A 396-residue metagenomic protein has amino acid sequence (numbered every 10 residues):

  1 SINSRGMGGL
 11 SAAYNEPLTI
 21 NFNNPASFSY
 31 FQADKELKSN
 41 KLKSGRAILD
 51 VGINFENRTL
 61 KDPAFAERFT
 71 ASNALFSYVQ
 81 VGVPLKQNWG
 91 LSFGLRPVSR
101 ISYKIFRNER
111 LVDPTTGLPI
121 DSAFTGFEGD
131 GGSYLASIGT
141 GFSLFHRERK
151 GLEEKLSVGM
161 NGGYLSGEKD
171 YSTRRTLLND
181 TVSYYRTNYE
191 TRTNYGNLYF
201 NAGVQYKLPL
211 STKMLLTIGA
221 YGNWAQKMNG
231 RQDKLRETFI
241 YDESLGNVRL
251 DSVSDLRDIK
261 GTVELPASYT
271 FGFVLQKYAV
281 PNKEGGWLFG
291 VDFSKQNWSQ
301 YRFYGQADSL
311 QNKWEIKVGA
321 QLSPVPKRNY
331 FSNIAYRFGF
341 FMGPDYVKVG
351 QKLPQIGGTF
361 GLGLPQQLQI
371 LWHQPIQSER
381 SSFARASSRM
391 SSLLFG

Functional and structural regions predicted by a protein language model:
S1-G396: Subset of outer-membrane beta-barrel
